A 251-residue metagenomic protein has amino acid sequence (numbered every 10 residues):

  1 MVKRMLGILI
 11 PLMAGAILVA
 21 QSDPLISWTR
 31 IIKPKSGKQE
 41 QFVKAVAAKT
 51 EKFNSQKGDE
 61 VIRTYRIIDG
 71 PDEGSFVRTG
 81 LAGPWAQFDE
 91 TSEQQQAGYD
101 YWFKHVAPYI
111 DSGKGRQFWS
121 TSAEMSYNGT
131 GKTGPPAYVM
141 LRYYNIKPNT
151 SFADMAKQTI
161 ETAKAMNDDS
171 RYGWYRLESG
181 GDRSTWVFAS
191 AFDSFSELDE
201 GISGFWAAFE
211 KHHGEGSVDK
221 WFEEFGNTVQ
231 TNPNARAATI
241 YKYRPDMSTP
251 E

Functional and structural regions predicted by a protein language model:
M1-M5: Positively charged n-region of N-terminal signal peptides that target proteins for export
G7-A16: Bacterial N-terminal signal peptides
A20-E251: Short S/T/G/P-rich N-terminal loop/turn motif that feeds into the first structured element of a domain
